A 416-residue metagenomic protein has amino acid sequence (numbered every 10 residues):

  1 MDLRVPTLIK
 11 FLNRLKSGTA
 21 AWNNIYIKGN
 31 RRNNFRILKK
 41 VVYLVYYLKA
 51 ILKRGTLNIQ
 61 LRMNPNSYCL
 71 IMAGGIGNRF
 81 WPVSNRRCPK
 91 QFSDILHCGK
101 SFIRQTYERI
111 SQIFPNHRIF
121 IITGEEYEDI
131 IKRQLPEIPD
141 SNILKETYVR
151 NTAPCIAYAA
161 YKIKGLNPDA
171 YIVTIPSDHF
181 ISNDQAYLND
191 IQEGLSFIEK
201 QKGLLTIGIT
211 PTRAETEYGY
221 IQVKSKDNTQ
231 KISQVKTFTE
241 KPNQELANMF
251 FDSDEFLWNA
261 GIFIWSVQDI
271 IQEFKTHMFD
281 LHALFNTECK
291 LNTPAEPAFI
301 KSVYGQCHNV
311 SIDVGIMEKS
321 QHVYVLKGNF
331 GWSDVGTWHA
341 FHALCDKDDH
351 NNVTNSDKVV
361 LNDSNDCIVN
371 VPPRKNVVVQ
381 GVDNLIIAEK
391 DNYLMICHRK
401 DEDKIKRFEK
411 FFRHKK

Functional and structural regions predicted by a protein language model:
L8-L15, F35: Hydrophobic, low-acid, alpha-helix-prone terminal segments
K16, N23, N33, K39-K40 (+3 more regions): Polybasic, lysine-rich low-complexity intrinsically disordered segments
A21-N24, K28: Intrinsic low-complexity, disordered N-terminal segments enriched in polar/charged/small residues
Y46, I51, N58-I71, R79-R86 (+3 more regions): Conserved N-terminal catalytic core of the sugar/cofactor nucleotidyltransferase
A50, M63-N66, V267-K416: Left-handed beta-helix
I103, A159, D178, I221 (+3 more regions): Residue-level signal for inorganic ion chemistry
D184-P294, A298-K301, Y324, R374 (+1 more regions): Conserved core of the sugar-phosphate nucleotidyltransferase
